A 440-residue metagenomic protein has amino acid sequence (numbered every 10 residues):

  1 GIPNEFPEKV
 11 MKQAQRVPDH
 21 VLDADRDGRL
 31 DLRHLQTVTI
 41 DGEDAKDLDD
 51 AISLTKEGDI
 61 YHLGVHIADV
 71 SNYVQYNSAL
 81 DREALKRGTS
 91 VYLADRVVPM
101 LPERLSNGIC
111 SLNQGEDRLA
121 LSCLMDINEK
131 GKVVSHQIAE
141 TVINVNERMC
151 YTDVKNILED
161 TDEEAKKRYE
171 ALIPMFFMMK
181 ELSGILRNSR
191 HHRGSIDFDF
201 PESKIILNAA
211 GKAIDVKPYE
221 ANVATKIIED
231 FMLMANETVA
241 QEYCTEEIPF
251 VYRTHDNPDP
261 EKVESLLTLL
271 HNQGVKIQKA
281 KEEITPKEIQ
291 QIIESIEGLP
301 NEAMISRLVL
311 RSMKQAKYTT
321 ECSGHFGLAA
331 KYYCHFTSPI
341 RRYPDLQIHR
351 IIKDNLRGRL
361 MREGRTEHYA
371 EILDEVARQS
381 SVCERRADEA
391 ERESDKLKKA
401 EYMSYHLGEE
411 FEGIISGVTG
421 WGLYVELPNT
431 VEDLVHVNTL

Functional and structural regions predicted by a protein language model:
I2-L440: Electropositive polyanion-binding surfaces
